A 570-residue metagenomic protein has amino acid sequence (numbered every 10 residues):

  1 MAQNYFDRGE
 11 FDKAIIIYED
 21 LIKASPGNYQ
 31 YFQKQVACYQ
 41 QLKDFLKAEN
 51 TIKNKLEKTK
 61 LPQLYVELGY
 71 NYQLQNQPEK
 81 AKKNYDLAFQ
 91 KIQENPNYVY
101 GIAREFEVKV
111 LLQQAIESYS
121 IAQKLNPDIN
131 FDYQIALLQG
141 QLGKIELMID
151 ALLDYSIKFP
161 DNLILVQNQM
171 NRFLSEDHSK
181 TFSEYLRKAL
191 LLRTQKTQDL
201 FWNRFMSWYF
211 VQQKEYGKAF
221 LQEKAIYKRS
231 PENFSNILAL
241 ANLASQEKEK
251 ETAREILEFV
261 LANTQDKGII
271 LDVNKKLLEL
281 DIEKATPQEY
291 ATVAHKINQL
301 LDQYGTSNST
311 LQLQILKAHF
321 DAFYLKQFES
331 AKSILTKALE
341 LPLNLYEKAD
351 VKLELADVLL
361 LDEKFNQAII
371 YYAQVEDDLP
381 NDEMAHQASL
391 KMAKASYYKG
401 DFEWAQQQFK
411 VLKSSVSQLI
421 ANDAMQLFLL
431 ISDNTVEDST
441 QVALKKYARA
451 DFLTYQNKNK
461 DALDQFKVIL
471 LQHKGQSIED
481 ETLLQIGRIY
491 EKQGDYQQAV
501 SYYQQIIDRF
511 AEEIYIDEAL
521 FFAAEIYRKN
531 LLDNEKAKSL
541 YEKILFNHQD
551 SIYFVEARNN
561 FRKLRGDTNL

Functional and structural regions predicted by a protein language model:
M1-L570: Acidic, polar-rich low-complexity tracts and alpha-helical solenoid repeat scaffolds
